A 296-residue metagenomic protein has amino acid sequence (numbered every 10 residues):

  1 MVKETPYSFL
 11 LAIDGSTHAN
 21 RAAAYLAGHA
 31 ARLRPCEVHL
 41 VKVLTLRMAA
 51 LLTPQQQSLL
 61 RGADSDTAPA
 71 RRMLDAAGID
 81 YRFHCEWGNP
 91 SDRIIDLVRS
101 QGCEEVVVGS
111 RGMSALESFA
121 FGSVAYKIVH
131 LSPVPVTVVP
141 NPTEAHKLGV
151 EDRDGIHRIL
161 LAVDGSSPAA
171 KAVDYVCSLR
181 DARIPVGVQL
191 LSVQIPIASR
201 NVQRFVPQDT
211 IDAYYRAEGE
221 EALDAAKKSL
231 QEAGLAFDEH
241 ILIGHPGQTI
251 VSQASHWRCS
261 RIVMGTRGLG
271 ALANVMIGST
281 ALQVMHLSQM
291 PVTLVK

Functional and structural regions predicted by a protein language model:
M1-E4, Q57, R72-V106, A145 (+1 more regions): Structural beta-alpha unit
M1-T5, D96-L148, S252-K296: Gly/Ser-rich helix-loop-strand patches that form or flank binding pockets for ribonucleotide-derived cofactors
V2-Q57, R153-V206, S229-Q231, H240: Small/aliphatic-rich secondary-structure junction motif
R21, R93, A115, K171 (+2 more regions): Phosphate- and divalent-cation-binding pockets in alpha/beta enzyme and binding domains that engage nucleotide-derived
A27, D64, A68-D75, E220 (+1 more regions): Class I S-adenosyl-L-methionine
H39-V41, R82-E86, T137, Q189-L191 (+2 more regions): General small-molecule cofactor/ligand-binding pocket signal
Q57-S65, Q208-E221: A short acidic, glycine-rich active-site loop that binds or catalyzes chemistry on phosphate/adenosine moieties
